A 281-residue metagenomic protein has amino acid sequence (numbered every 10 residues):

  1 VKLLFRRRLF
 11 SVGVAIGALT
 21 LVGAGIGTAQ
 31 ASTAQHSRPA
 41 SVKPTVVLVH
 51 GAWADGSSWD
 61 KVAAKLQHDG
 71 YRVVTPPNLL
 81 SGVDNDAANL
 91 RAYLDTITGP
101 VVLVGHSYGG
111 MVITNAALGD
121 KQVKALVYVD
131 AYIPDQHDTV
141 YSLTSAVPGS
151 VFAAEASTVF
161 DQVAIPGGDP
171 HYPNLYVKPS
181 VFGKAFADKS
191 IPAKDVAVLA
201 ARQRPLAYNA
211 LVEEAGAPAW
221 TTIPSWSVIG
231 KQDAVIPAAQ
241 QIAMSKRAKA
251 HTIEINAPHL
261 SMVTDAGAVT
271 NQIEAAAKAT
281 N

Functional and structural regions predicted by a protein language model:
K2-S32: Secretory targeting and sorting signals
R38-G99: Active-site catalytic motif of lipid deacylating hydrolases and related acyltransferases
V104-G109, I113: Gly/Ala-rich beta-loop-alpha elbow adjacent to hydrolase catalytic centers
Q122-V123, V127-D169, A207-A210: Flexible "cap/lid" loop of the alpha/beta hydrolase fold
V198-A219: Active-site nucleophile elbow and catalytic-triad environment of alpha/beta-hydrolase enzymes
T221, S227-I229: Short beta-strand/loop motif that positions the catalytic acidic residue of the alpha/beta-hydrolase fold
G230-A257, V263, A276: Conserved loop-alpha-helix segment in the C-terminal half of the alpha/beta-hydrolase fold that carries the catalytic
V263-A279: Post-His helix in hydrolase/transferase enzymes
